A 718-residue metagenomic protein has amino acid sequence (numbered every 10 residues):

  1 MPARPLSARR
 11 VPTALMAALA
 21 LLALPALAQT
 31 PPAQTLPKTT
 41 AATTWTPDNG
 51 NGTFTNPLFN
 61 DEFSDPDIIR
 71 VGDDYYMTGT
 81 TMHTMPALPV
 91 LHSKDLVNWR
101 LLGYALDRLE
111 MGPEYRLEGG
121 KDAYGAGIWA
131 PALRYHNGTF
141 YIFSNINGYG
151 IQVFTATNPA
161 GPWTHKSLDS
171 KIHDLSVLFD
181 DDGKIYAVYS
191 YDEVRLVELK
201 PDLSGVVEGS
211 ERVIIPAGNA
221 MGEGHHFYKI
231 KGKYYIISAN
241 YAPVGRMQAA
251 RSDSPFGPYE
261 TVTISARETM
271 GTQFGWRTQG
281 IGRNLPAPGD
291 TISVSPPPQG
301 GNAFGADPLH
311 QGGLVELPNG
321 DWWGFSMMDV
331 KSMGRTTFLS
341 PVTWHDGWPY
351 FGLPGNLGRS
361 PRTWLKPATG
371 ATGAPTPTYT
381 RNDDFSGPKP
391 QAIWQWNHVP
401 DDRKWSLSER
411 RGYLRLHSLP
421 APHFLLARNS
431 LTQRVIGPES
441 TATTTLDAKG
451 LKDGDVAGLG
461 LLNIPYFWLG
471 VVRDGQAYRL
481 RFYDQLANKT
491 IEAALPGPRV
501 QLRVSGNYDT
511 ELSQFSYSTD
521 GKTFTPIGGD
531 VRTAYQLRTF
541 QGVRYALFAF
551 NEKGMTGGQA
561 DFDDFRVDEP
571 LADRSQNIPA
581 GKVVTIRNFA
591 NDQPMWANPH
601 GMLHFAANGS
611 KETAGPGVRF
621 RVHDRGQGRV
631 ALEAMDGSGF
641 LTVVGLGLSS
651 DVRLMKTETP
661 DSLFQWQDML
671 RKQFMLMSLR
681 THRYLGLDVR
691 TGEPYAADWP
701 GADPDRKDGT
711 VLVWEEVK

Functional and structural regions predicted by a protein language model:
P2-L15: Bacterial N-terminal signal peptides that target proteins for export
R4-L6, P31, S516, Q667-M669 (+1 more regions): Compositionally biased, intrinsically disordered low-complexity segments enriched in polar/proline residues
S7-R10, A23, F59, T378 (+5 more regions): Generic secretory/membrane-interface signal
R10-T13, L27, P32: Low-complexity intrinsically disordered segments
A14-P25: Bacterial N-terminal signal peptides
Q29-N577, G617-R621, D661-Q665: Carbohydrate-active catalytic/glycan-binding domains of CAZyme proteins, especially the secreted or lumenal ectodomains
R574-K718: Lectin-like carbohydrate-binding module/patch detector with strong preference for beta-trefoil
